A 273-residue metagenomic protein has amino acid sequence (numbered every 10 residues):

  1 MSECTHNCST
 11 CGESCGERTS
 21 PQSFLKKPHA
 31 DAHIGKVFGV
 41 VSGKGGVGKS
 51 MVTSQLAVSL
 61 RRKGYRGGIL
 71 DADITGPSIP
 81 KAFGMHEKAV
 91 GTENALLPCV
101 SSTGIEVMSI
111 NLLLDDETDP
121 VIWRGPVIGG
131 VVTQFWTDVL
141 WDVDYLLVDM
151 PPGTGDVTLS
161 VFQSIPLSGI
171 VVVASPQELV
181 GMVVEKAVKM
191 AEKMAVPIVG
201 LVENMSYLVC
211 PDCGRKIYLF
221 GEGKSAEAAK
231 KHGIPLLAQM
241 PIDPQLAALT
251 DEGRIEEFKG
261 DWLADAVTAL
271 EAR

Functional and structural regions predicted by a protein language model:
M1-Q22, V188-R273: C-terminal lobe/tail of nucleotide-utilizing enzymes
H29-G35: Phosphate-binding P-loop
I34, G45, D71, I79 (+7 more regions): Residue-level signature of catalytic and energy-coupling elements of molecular machines, predominantly ATP/GTP-dependent
K36-I74, V188: Walker A/P-loop phosphate-binding motif and the immediately C-terminal alpha-helix
G67, A72-E117, G129, W136: Phosphate-binding loop that captures ATP/GTP phosphates
G91, I110-P126, V131-S160: Switch II (G3) loop of P-loop NTPases
M108, M150, Q163, V199 (+1 more regions): Glycine-rich phosphate-binding loops of nucleotide-dependent enzymes
W141-G155, P166-A187: Conserved Switch II/interswitch segment of TRAFAC-class P-loop GTPases
